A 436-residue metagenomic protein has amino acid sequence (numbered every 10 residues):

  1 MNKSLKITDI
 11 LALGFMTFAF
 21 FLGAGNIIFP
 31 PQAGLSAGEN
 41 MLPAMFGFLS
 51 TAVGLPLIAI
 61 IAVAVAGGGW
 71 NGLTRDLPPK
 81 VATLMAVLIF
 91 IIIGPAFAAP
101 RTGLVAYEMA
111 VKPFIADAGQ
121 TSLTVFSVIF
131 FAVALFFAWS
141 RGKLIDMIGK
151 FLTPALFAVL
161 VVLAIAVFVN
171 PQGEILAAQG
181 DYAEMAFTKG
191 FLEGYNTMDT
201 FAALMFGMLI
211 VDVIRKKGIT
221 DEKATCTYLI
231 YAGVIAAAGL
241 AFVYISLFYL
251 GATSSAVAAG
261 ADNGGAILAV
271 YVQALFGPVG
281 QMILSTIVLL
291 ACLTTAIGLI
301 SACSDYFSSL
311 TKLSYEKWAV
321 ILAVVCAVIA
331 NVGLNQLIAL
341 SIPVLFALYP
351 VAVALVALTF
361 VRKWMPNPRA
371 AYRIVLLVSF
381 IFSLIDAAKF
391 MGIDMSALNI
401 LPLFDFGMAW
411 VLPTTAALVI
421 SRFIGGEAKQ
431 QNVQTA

Functional and structural regions predicted by a protein language model:
A12-L22, A166-G173, Y182-L247, S285-C292 (+2 more regions): Hydrophobic, membrane-embedded alpha-helices of multi-pass small-molecule transporters
Q32, A82-A116, C292-S308: Hydrophobic transmembrane alpha-helices that form the core helical bundles of multi-pass secondary transporters
G54, I58, A155-V167, L229-S255 (+2 more regions): Selective recognition of specific alpha-helical transmembrane segments in multi-pass small-molecule
A64-L73, F131-L152, K216-I219, V328-L340 (+1 more regions): Membrane-water interface regions at transmembrane-helix termini and the short interhelical loops of multi-pass membrane
W70-R75, V243-L293, S309, P343: TM-loop-TM module centered on a large, flexible mid-protein loop between adjacent transmembrane helices in multi-pass
P95, A99, F157-Y182, T200-F201 (+3 more regions): Hydrophobic alpha-helical segments and their helix-loop junctions in multi-pass secondary transporters
F137-V167, I342-V353, Y372-S379: Membrane-interface loop-to-helix entry segments
V356-V419, F423, E427-A436: C-terminal membrane-solvent junction of multi-pass transporters and transport-like membrane proteins
